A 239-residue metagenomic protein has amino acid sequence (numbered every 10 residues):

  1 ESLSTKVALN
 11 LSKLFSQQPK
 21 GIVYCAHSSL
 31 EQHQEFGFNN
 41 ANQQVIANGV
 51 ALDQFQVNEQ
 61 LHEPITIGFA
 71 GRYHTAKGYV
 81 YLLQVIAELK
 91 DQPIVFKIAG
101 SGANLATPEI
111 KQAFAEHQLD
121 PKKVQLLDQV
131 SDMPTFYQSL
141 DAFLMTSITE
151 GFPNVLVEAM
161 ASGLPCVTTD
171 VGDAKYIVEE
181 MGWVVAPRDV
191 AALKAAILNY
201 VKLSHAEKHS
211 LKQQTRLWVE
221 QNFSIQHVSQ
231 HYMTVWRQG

Functional and structural regions predicted by a protein language model:
E1-F15: Nucleotide-sugar donor phosphate/pyrophosphate-binding loop at the beta->alpha transition of glycosyltransferases
Q17-N42, V50: A short, active-site helix/loop in glycosyltransferases that binds the activated sugar's phosphate group
V50, A70, V95-I110: Glycosyltransferase donor-sugar binding loop
I65, F69-E88, E109, A191: A conserved mid-protein helix/loop that constitutes part of the nucleotide-sugar donor-binding site
Q129, I148: Aromatic "clamp/platform" in nucleotide-sugar-dependent glycosyltransferases that forms part of the donor/acceptor
L156, P165-T168: Short hydrophobic beta-strand element within catalytic cores of glycosyltransferases and related nucleotide-activated
W183-A191, Y200-H205: Conserved acidic donor-binding segment of nucleotide-sugar-dependent glycosyltransferases
E207-N222, H231-T234: A short, well-ordered alpha-helix in the C-terminal region of glycosyltransferases
